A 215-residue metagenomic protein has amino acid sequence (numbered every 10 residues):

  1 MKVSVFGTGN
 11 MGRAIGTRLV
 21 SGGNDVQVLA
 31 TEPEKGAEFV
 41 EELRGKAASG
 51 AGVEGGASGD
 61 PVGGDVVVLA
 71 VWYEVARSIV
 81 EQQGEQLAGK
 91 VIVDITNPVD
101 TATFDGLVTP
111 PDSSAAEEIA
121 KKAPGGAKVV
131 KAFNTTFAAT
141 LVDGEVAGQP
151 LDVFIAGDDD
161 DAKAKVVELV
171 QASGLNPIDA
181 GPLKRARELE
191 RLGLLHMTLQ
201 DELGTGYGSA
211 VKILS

Functional and structural regions predicted by a protein language model:
M1-G45: NAD(P)+-binding Rossmann beta1-loop-alpha1 motif at the extreme N-terminus of oxidoreductases
F6, A14, L151-S215: Active-site-lining helix/loop region of Rossmann-like oxidoreductase modules
P33, V75, N97-V99, T136-F137 (+3 more regions): Glycine-rich beta-alpha junction loops
R44-V91, I95-T103: Rossmann-like NAD(P)-binding element
G55, K128-A132, I178-A180: General beta-strand structural signal in soluble alpha/beta enzymes
T96-A139, D143-E145: Rossmann-fold NAD(P)-binding glycine/threonine-rich loop
